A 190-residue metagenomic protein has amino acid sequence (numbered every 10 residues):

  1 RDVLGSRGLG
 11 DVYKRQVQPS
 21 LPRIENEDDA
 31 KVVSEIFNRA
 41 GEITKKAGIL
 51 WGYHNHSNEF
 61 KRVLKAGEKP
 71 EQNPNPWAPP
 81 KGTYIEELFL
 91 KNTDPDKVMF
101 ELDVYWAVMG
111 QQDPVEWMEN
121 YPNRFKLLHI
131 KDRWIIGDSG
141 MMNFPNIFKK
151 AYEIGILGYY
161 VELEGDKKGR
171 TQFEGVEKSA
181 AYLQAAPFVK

Functional and structural regions predicted by a protein language model:
R1, E27, I135: Active-site mouth loops of central-metabolism enzymes
D2-Y13: Single conserved hydrophobic/aromatic residue that forms the stacking wall/gate of nucleotide- or nucleobase-binding
D11-K14, K150-Y152: C-terminal or late-domain output modules
K14-D29, A47-K65: Active-site groove signature of glycoside hydrolases
I24-F37, K61-G82: Active-site cleft segment of glycoside hydrolase catalytic domains centered on the general acid/base Glu
N38, K45, Y152: Anion (oxyanion) recognition and catalysis
L64-A66, E71-P74, T83-L102, W106-K190: Histidine-acidic metal/acid-base catalytic patches
